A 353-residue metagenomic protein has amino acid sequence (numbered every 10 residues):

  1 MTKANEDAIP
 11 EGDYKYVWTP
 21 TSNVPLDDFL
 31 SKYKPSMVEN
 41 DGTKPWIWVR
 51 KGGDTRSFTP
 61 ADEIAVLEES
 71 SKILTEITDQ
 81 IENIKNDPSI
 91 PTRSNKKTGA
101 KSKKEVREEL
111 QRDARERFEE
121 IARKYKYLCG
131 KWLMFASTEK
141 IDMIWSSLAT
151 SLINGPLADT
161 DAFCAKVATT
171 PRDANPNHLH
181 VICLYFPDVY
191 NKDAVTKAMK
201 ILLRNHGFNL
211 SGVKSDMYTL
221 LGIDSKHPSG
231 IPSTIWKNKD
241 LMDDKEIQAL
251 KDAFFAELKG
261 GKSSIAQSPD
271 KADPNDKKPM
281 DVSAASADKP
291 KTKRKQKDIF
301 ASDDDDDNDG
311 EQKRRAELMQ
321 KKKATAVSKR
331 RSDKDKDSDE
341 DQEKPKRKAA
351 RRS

Functional and structural regions predicted by a protein language model:
M1-W18, S353: Phosphorylation-prone, low-complexity intrinsically disordered regions
S22-P25, K140, I144, L148 (+2 more regions): Alpha-helical interaction elements in eukaryotic regulators
F29-N177: Acidic, polar low-complexity intrinsically disordered regions
S31, R123, Q248-A256, K313-E317: Polar/charged alpha-helical tracts
A165-D305: Structured partner-binding subdomains within large eukaryotic complex subunits
D281, A287-K293, D309-V327, K344-R352: Acidic, serine/threonine/proline-rich low-complexity intrinsically disordered regions
R294-D305, S328-S338, R351-S353: Short linear regulatory motifs embedded in intrinsically disordered, acidic Ser/Thr-rich regions of nuclear proteins
